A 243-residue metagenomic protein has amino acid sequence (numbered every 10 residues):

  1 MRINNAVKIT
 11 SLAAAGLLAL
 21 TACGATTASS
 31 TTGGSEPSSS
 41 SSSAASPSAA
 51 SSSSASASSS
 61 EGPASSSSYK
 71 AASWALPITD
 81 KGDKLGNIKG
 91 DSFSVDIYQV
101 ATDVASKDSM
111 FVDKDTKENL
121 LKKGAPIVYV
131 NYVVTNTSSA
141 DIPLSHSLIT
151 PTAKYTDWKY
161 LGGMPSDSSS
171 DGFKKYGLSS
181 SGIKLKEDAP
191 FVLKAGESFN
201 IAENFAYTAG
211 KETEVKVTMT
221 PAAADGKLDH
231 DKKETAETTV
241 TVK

Functional and structural regions predicted by a protein language model:
M1-A13: Bacterial N-terminal signal peptides that target proteins for export
N5-K8, A19-S60: Bacterial lipoprotein signal-peptidase II cleavage site
A44-V95: N-terminal low-complexity, Pro/Thr/Ser-rich intrinsically disordered segments that act as propeptides or flexible
G62, S66, K186-K243: Surface-exposed edge beta-strand/loop patches
G82-G124: Low-complexity, acidic Ser/Thr/Pro/Gly-rich terminal tails and inter-domain linkers that flank the onset of structured
P126-V130, F199-N200: Short, solvent-exposed loop/turn segments enriched in Ser/Thr/Gly
V133-D141: Asparagine-centered strand-capping/turn motif at beta-strand->loop junctions
D141-L193: The feature marks short-to-medium sequence segments in extracytoplasmic or secretory-pathway proteins
